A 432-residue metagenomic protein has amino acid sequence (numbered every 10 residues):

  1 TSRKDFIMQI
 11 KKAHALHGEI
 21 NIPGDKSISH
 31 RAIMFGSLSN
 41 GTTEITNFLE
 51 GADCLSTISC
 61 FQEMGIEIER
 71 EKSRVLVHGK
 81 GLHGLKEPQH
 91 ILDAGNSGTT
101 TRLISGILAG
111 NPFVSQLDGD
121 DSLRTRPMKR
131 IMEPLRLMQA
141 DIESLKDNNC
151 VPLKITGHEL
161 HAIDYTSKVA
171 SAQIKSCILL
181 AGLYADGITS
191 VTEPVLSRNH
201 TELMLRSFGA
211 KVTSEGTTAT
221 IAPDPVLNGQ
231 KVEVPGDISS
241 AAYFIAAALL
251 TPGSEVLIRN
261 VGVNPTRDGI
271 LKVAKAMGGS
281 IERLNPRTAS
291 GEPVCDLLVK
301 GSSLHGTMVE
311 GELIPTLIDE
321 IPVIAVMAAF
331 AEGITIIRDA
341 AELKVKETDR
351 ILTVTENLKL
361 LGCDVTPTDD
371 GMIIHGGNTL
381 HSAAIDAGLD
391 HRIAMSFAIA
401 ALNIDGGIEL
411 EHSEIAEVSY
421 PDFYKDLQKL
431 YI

Functional and structural regions predicted by a protein language model:
R3-I432: Structural preference for solvent-exposed beta-strand-turn elements and adjacent flexible terminal/loop segments within
